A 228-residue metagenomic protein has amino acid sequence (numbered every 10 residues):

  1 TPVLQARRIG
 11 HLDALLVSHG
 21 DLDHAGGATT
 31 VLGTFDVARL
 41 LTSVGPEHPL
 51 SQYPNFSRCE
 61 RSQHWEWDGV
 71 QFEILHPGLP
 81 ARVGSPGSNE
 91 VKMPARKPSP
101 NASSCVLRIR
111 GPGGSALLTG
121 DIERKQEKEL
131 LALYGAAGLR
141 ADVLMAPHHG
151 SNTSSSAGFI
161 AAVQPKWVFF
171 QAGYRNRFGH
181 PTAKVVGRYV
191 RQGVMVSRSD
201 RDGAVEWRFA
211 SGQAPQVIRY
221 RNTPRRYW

Functional and structural regions predicted by a protein language model:
T1-W228: Non-globular, low-confidence helical/coil segments that flank catalytic cores
